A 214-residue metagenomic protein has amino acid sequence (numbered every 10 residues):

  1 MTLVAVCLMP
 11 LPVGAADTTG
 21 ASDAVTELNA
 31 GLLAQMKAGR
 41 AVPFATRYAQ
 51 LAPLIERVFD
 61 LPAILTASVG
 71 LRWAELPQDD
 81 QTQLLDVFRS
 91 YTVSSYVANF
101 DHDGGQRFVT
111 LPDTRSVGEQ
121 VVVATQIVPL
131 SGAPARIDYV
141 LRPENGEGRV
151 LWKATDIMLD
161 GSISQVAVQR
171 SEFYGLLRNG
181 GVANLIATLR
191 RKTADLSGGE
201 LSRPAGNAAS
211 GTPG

Functional and structural regions predicted by a protein language model:
M1-L3: N-terminal export leaders
P10-P12: N-terminal signal peptide c-region/cleavage motif recognized by signal peptidases
T18-Y96: Early exported N-terminus immediately downstream of N-terminal targeting peptides
T19-G20, A38-V42, T46, E75-D79 (+7 more regions): Surface-exposed, polar/charged faces of alpha-helical domains in mature secreted/periplasmic/lumenal proteins
T26, G31-L33, L85, V122-Q126 (+2 more regions): Soluble periplasmic/extracytoplasmic beta-strand elements of cell-envelope proteins
D86, V93-A135, D195-G214: Surface-exposed, charged secondary-structure patches
P134-S171: Short beta-strand edge/turn micro-motifs at domain boundaries
I157-G214: Low-complexity, intrinsically disordered terminal/linker segments enriched in charged and Gly/Pro repeats
